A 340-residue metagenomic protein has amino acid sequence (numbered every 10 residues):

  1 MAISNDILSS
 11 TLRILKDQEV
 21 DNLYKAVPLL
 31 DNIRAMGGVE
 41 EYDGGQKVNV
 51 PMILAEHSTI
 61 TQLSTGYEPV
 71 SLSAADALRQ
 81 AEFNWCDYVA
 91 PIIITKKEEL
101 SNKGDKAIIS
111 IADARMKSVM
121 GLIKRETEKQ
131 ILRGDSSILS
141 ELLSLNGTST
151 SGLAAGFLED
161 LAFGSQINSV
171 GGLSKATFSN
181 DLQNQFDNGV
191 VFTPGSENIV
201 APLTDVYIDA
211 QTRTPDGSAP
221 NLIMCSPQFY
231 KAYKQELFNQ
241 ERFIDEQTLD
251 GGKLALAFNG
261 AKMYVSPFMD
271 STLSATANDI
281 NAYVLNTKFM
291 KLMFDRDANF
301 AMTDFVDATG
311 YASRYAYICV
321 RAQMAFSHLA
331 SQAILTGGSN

Functional and structural regions predicted by a protein language model:
A2-S58, A81-N340: Core alpha/beta structural scaffold of self-assembling particle/tube/pore-forming proteins
I53-L78: N-terminal low-complexity, intrinsically disordered segments
